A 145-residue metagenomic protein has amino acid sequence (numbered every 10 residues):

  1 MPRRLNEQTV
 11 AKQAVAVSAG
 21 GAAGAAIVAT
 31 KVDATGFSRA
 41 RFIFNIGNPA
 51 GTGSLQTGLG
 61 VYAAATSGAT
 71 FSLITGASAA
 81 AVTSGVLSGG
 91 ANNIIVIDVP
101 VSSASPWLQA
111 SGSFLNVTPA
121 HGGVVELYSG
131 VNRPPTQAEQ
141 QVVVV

Functional and structural regions predicted by a protein language model:
M1-V145: Surface-exposed, low-hydrophobicity beta-strand/loop segments enriched in small/polar/acidic residues
